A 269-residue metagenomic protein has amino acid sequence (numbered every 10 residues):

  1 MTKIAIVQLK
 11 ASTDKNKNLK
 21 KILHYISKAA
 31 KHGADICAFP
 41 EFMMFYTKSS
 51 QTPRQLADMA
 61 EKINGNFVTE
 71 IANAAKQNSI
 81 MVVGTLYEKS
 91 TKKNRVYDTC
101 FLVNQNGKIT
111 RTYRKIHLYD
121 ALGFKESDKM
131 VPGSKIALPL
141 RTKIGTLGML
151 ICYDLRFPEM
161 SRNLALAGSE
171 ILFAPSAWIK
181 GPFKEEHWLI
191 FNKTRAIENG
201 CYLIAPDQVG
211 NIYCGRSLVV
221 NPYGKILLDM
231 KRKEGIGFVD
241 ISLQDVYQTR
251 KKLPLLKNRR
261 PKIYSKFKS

Functional and structural regions predicted by a protein language model:
M1-A5: Extreme N-terminal starter segment of soluble prokaryotic enzymes
V7, Y113, L140, P206 (+2 more regions): Hydrophobic residues at beta-strand termini and immediately following loops that shape nucleotide-binding pockets
Q8-D14: Short polar catalytic/cofactor-binding loops
K15, H24-Q105, T112, I179-I197: Cys-nucleophile CN-hydrolase/nitrilase-fold catalytic domain and related Cys-dependent amidase chemistry that acts on
K17-K28, F157-R162: Short, acidic/polar
F45, F101, T112-Y119, L218 (+1 more regions): Short beta->alpha transition motifs characteristic of CBS
A60-V83, T146, L155-G237: CN hydrolase (nitrilase-like) catalytic-core segments centered on the catalytic cysteine and neighboring Lys/Glu
T91-A167, K180-I190, T194, K252-L255 (+1 more regions): Active-site catalytic loop in hydrolytic enzyme cores
